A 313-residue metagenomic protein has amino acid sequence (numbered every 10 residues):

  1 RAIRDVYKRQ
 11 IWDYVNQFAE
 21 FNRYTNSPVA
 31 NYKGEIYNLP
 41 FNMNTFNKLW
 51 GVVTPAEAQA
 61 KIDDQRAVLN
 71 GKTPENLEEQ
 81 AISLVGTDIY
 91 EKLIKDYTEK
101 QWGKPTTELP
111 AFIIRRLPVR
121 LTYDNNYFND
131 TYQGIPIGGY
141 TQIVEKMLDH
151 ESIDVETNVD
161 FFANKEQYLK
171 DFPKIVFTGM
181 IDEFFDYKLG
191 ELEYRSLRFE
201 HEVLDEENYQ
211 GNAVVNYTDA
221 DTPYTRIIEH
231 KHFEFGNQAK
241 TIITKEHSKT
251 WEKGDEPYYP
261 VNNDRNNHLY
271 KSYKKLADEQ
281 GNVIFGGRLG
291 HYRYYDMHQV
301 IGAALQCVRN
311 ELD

Functional and structural regions predicted by a protein language model:
A2-Y7: Short, small-residue-biased leader/transition segments that mark boundaries at the very start of proteins
I11-K33, I89-K92: A short alpha-helix-loop-beta-strand transition element characteristic of N-terminal alpha/beta dinucleotide-binding
E20, D154-E156, N282: Conserved beta-strand segments of alpha/beta enzyme cores
Y24-N26, E156-D160, H230, G286: Conserved beta-strand termini and adjacent loop/short-helix elements that scaffold enzyme active sites in alpha/beta
A30-P173, T178, F185: Active-site/ligand-binding neighborhood in enzyme catalytic cores
V159-L276: Mid-domain catalytic core of redox enzymes that form a hydrophobic substrate pocket/lid adjacent to a catalytic redox
E256-D313: C-terminal catalytic lobe of FAD-dependent flavoproteins
